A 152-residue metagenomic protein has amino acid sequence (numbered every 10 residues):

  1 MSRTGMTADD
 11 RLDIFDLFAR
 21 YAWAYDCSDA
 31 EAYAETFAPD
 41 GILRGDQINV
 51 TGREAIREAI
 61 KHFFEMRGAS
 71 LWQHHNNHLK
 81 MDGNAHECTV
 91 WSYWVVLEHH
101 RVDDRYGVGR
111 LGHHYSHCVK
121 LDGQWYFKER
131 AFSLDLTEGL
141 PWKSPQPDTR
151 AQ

Functional and structural regions predicted by a protein language model:
M1-C27, E31-T36: Short, low-complexity N-terminal intrinsically disordered segments enriched in polar/charged residues
L12, E87, P145-Q152: Flexible low-complexity loop/turn motifs enriched in small/helix-breaking residues
A30-V96, D103: A solvent-exposed, acidic/Ser-Thr-rich amphipathic alpha-helical stretch
H74-N76, G109-H114: Short, surface-exposed coil-to-beta transition loops
T89, L111-P145: Short beta-strand edge/turn micro-motifs at domain boundaries
V96-E98, K120: Beta-strand elements of well-folded, non-transmembrane domains
V102-V108, K143-Q146: Short, surface-exposed loop/helix-turn segments at secondary-structure junctions that function as lids/hinges flanking
